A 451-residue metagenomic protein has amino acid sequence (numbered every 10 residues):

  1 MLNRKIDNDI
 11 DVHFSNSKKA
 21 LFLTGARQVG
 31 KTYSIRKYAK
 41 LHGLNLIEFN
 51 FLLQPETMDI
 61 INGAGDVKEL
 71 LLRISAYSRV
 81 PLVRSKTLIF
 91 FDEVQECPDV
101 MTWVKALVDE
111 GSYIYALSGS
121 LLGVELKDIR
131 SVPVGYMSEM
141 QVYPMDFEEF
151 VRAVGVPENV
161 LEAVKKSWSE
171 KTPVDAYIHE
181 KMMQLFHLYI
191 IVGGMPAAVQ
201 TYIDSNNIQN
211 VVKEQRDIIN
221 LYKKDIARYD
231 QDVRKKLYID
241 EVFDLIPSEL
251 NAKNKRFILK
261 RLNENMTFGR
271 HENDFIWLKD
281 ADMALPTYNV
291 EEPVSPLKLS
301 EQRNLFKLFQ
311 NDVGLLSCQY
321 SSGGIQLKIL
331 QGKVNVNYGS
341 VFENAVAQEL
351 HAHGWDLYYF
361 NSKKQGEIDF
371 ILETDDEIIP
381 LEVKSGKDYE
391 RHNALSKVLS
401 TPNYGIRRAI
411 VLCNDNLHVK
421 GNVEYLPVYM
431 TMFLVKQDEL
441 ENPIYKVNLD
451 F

Functional and structural regions predicted by a protein language model:
M1-S15: Pre-Walker A adenine-sensing motif
K31: Conserved lysine of the Walker
S34, Y38: Hydrophobic positions on the alpha1 helix immediately C-terminal to the Walker A/P-loop
L53-S85: Short glycine-rich substrate-engagement loop in P-loop NTPases that contacts/grips substrate
F90, I114-S120, Q141: Structural recognition of the conserved hydrophobic beta-strand(s) that form the central parallel beta-sheet of P-loop
K127-N251: Interdomain motor-coupling "hinge/lid" segment immediately C-terminal to the ATP-binding subdomain of NTP-driven enzymes
Q200-D375: Accessory nucleic acid-recognition modules appended to NTPase machines
D415-F451: Domain-level recognition of nuclease-like catalytic cores that cleave nucleotide substrates
